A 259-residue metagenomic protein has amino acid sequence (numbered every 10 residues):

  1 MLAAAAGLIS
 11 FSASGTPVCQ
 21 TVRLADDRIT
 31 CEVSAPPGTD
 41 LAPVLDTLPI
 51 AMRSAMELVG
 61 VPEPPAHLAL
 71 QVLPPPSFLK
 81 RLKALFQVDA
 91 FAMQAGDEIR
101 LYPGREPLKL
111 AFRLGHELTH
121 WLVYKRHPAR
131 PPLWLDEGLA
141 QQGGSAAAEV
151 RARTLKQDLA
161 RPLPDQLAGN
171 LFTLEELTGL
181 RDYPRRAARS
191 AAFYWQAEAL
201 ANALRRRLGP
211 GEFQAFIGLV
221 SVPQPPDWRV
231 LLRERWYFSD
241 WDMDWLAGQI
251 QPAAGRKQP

Functional and structural regions predicted by a protein language model:
M1-L2: N-terminal export leaders
A6-G7: Short, strongly hydrophobic alpha-helical membrane anchors
S10-S14: N-terminal signal peptide c-region/cleavage motif recognized by signal peptidases
P17-P132, P226-V230: Juxtacatalytic substrate-recognition/specificity segment
V88-A95, K109, H127-P259: Acidic/His/Gly-enriched intrinsically disordered linker/tail segments that often contain short helix/coil "MoRF-like"
